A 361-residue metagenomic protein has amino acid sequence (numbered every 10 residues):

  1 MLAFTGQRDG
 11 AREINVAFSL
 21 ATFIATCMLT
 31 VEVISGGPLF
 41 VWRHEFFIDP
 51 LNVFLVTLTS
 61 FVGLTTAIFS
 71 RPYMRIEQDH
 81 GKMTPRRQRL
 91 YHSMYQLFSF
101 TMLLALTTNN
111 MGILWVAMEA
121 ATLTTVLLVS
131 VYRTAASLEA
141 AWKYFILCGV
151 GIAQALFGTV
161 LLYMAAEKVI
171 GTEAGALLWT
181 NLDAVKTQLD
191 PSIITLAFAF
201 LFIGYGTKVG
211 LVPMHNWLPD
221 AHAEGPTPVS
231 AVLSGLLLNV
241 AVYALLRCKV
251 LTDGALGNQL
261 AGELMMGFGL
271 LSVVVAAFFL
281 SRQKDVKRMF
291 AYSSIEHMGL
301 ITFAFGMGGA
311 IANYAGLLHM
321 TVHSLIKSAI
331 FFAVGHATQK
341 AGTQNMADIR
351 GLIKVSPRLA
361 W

Functional and structural regions predicted by a protein language model:
M1-S93, E173, D183: Transmembrane helix-loop-helix hairpins at membrane boundaries of multipass inner-membrane proteins
D9-V16, G112-V116, G316: Short, aromatic-rich membrane-interface segments at the entry and exit of alpha-helical transmembrane domains
A11-A25, N52-T59, Y91-F98, C148 (+3 more regions): Hydrophobic alpha-helical transmembrane segments of polytopic
G36-F40, Q96, G206, L237: A generic structural signal for short, solvent-exposed coil/turn residues that cap or connect secondary-structure
F47-L58, L104-V116: Membrane-entry segments of alpha-helical transmembrane domains in multi-pass membrane proteins
T65-R75, F100-G112, V126-W361: Hydrophobic transmembrane alpha-helices and their helix-loop junctions in integral membrane proteins
E119: Short phosphate-coordinating micro-motif centered on Lys-Gly-acidic
